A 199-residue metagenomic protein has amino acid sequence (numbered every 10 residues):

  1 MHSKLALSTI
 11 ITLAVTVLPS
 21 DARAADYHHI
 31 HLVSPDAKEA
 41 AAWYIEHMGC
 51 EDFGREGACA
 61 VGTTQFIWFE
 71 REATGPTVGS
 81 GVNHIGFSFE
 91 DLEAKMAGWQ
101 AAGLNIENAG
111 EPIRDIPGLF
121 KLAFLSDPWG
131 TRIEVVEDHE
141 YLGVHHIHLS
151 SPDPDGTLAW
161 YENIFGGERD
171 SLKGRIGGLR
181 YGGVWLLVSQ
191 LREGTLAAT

Functional and structural regions predicted by a protein language model:
K4-V17: Bacterial N-terminal signal peptides
S20-A41, S80-F87, E134-A159, I164 (+3 more regions): N-terminal beta-strand motif that seeds the catalytic metal site of vicinal oxygen chelate
R23-A24, A58-V61, G75-G79, L125-S126 (+2 more regions): Short, low-complexity cationic-aromatic patches
Y27-R71: N-terminal targeting signals for Sec/Tat export/insertion, comprising classic cleavable signal peptides
P35-E39, G62-T64, S80-W129, P152-D155 (+2 more regions): Vicinal oxygen chelate
E46-D52, G103-I106, N163-D170: Conserved acetyl-CoA-binding loop of GNAT-fold acetyltransferases
E51-D52, F66-W68, G75-P76, G143-V144 (+3 more regions): Short loop/beta submotifs within extracellular cysteine-rich repeat domains
Q100-L149, D170-E193: Vicinal oxygen chelate
